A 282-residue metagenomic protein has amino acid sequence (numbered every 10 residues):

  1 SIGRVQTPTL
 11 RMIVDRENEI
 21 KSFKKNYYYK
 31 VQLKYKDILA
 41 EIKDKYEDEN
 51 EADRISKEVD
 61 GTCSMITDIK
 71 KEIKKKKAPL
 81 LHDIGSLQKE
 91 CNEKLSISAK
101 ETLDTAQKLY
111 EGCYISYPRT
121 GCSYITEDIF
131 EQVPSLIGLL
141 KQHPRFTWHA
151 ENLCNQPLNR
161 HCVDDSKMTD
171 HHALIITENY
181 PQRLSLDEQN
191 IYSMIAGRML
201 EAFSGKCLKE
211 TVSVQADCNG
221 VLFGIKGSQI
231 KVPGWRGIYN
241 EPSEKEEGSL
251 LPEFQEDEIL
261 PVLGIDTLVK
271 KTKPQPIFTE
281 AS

Functional and structural regions predicted by a protein language model:
S1-I73, M168-P233: Phosphate-backbone binding and catalysis cores of DNA-processing enzymes
L33-K36, N152, Y239: Short, isolated positions within intrinsically disordered regulatory regions of eukaryotic proteins
D53-I191, M199, F203, C207-T211 (+1 more regions): Structured DNA-binding interfaces in DNA transaction proteins
V221-G248, E256: Polybasic, glycine- and aromatic-enriched phosphate-binding surface used to engage nucleic acids
